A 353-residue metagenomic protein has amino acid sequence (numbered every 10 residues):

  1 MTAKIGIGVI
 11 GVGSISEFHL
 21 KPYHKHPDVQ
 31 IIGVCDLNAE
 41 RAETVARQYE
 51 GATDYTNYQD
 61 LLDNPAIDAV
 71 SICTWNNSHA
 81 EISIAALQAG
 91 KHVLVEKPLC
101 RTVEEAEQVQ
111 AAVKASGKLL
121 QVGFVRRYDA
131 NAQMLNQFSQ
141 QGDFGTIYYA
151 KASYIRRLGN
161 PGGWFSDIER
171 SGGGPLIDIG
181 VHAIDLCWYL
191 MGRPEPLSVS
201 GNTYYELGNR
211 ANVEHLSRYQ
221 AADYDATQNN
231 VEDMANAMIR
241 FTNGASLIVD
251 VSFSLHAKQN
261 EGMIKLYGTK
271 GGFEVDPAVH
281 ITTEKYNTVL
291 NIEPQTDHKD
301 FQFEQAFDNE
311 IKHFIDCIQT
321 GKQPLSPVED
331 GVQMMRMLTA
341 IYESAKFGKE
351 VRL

Functional and structural regions predicted by a protein language model:
M1, V9, V29, A69-I72 (+2 more regions): C-terminal helix-rich "cap/oligomerization" subdomain common to oxidoreductases
M1-Y49: N-terminal Rossmann-like dinucleotide-binding module
G51-Y58: Conserved SAM-binding strand-loop segment of SAM-dependent methyltransferases
T56, V95, L120-V122, K151 (+2 more regions): Hydrophobic residues in well-ordered beta-strands that form the structural core
A69, W75-R127, G142: Beta-strand-loop-alpha-helix segment that lines the small-molecule cofactor/substrate pocket of alpha/beta enzymes
R126-Q228, G348: Predominantly a Rossmann-like dinucleotide-binding segment in NAD(P)-dependent oxidoreductases
D185-H280, N309-T320: Contiguous beta-strand/loop segments that form the cofactor/metal-binding neighborhood of enzyme cores
D300-K312, Q333: Active-site loop of classical SDR/Rossmann-like NAD(P)-dependent oxidoreductases, centered on the catalytic Tyr-X3-Lys
